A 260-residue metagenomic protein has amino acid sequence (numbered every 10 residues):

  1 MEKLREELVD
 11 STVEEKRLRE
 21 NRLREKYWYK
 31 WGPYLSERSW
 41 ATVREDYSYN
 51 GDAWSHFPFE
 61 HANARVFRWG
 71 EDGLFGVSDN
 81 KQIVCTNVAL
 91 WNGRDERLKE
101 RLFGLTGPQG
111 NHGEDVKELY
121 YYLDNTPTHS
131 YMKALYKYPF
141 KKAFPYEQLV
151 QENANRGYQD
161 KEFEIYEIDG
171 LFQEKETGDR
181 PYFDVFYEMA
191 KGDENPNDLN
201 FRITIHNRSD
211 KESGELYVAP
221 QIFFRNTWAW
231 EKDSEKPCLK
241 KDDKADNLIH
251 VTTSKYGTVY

Functional and structural regions predicted by a protein language model:
E2-Y260: Anionic coordination/interaction segments
